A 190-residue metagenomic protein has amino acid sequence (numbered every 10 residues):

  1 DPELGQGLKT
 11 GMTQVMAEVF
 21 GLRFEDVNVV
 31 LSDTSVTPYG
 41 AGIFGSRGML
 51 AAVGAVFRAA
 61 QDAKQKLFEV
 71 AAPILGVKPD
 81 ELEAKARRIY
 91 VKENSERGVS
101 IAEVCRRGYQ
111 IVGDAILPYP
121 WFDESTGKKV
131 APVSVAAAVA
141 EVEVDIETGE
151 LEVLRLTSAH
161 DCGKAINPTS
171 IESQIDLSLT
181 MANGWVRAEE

Functional and structural regions predicted by a protein language model:
D1-E190: Cofactor-binding beta-sheet edge motifs in enzyme active sites
